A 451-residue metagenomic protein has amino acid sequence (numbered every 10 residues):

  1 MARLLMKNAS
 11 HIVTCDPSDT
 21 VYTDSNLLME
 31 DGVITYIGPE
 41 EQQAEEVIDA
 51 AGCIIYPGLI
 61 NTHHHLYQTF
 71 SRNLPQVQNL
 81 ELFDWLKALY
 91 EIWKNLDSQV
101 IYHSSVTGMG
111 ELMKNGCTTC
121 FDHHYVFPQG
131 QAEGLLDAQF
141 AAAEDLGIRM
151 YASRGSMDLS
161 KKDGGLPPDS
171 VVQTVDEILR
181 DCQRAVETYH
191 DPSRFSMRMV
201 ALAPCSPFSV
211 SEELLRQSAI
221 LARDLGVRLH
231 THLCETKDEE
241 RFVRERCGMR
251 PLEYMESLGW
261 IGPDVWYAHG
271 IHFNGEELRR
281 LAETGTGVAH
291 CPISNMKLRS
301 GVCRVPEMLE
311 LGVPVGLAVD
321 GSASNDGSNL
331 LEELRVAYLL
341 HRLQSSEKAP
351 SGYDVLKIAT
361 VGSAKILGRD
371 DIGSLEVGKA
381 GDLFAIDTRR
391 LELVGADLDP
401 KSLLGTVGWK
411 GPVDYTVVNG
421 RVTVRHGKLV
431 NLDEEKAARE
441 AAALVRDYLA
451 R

Functional and structural regions predicted by a protein language model:
M1-Q43, C53-I54: N-terminal metal-binding scaffold of metallo-dependent hydrolase/deaminase domains
A2-N8, Q42-A88, V106, G110-K114 (+1 more regions): Replace "His-x-His-based motif
I12-D24, I37, L298-R299, V305 (+1 more regions): Acidic, glycine-enriched loop/beta-strand segments at the rims of small-molecule binding/catalytic pockets
C15, A380-A438: C-terminal cap of metal-dependent C-N hydrolases
L28, R72-H123, F127-R149, R180-R194 (+1 more regions): Alpha-helical scaffold segments that flank or form the walls of functional sites
F70-I101, L159-V175, S196, K237-D264 (+2 more regions): Active-site gating loops and adjacent loop-to-helix segments of metal-dependent hydrolytic enzymes
G130-G270: Metal-coordinating catalytic core of metallo-dependent amide/deamination hydrolases
S257-D264, P306-R390, T406-G408: His/Asp/Glu-enriched, well-ordered alpha-helical/loop segment that forms or immediately abuts the divalent-metal
